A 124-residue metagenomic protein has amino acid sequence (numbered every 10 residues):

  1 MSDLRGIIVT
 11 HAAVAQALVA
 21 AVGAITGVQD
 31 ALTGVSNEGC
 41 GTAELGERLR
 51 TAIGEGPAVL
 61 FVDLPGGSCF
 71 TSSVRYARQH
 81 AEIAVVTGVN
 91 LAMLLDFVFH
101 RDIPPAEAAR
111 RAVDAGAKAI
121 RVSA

Functional and structural regions predicted by a protein language model:
M1-A124: N-terminal loops that bind phosphate or other acidic moieties and the adjacent beta-alpha structural core
